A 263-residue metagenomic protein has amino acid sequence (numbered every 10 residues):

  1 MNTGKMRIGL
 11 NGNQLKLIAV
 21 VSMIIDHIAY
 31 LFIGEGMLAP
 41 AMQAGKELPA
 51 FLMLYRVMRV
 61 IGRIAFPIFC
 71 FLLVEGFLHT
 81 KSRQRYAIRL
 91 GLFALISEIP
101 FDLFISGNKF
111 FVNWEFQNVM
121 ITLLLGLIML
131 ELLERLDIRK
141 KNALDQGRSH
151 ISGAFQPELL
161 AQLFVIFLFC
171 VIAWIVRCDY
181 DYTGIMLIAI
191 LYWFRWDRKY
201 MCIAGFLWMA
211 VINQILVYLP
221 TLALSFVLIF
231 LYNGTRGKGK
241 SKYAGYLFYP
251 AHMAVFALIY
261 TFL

Functional and structural regions predicted by a protein language model:
M1-L263: Alpha-helical transmembrane segments and their immediate juxtamembrane cytosolic regions
